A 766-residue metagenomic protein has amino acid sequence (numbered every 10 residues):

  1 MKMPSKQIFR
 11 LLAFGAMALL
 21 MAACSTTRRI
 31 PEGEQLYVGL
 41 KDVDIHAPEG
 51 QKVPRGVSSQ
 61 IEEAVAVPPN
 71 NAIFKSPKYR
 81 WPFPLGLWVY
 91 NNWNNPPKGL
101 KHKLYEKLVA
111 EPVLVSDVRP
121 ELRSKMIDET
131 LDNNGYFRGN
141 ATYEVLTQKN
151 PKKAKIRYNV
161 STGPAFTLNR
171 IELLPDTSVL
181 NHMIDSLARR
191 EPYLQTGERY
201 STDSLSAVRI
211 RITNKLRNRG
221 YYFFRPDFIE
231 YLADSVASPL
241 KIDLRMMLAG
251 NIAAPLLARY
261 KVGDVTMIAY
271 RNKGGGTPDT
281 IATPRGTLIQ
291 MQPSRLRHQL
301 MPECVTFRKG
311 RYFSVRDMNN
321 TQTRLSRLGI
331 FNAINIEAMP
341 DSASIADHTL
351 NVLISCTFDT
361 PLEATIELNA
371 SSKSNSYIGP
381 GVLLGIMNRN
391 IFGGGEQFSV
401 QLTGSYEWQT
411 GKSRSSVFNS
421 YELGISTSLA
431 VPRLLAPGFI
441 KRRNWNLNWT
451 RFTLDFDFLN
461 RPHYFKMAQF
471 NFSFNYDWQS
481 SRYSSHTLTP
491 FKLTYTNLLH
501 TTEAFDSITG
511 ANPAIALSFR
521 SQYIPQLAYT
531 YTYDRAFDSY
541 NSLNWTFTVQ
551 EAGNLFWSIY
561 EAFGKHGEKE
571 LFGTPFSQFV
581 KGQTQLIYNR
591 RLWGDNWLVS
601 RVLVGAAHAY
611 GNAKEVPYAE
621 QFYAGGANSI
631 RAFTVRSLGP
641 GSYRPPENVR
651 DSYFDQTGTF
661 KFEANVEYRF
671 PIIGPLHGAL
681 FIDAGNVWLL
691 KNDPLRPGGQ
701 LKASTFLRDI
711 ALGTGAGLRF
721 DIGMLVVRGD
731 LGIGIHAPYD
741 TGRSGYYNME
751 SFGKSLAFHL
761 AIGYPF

Functional and structural regions predicted by a protein language model:
K2-L12: Bacterial N-terminal signal peptides that target proteins for export
P4, S25-S371, T403, W408 (+2 more regions): Periplasmic polypeptide-binding modules associated with outer-membrane biogenesis and secretion
L20-A23: C-terminal motif of bacterial Sec signal peptides marking the signal peptidase cleavage site
Y136, Y221, P239, P361 (+7 more regions): Strand-connecting loop/turn motifs
L180-M183, S294-R295, S314-N544, R631-A632 (+3 more regions): Gram-negative/organellar outer-membrane beta-barrel architecture
G286-M291, S371-N375, T487-F670, L680-A703 (+1 more regions): C-terminal outer-membrane beta-barrel translocator/porin domains of Gram-negative envelope proteins and their
I366-L368, F398-L402, F452-L454, W545-V549 (+5 more regions): Membrane-embedded beta-strand positions of outer-membrane beta-barrel proteins
A624-A627, A632, P694-F766: C-terminal beta-signal and terminal closure region of outer-membrane beta-barrel proteins
